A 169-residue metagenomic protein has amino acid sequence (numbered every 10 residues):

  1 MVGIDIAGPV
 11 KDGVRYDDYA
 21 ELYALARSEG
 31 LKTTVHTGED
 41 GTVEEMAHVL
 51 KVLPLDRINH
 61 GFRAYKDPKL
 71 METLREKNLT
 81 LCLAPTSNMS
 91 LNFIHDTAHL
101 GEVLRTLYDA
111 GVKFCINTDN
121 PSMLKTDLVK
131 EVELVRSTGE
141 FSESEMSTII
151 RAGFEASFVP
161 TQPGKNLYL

Functional and structural regions predicted by a protein language model:
M1-G3, K11-P54, Y65-L79, T97-V112 (+1 more regions): Histidine/acidic residue-rich metal-binding segments in metalloenzymes
I4, I58, C115-I116: Hydrophobic residues within beta-strands of alpha/beta enzymes
I6-K11, H36-D40, G61-R63, A84-S90 (+1 more regions): Active-site beta-loop-alpha junctions enriched in small/polar residues
A7, A110, F114, V135-S142 (+2 more regions): Change "in soluble alpha/beta enzymes" to "in soluble alpha/beta proteins
H36, H60-G61, F93, T97 (+3 more regions): Hydrophobic alpha-helical scaffolding
N59-R63, L70, K77-T86, F93: Ligand/cofactor pocket segment of small-molecule handling proteins
E76, K130, E140-L169: Mid-to-C-terminal alpha-helical segments outside catalytic/metal-binding sites
I94-H95, H99-S137: C-terminal hydrophobic structural anchor segments that stabilize assembly/packing rather than catalytic chemistry
